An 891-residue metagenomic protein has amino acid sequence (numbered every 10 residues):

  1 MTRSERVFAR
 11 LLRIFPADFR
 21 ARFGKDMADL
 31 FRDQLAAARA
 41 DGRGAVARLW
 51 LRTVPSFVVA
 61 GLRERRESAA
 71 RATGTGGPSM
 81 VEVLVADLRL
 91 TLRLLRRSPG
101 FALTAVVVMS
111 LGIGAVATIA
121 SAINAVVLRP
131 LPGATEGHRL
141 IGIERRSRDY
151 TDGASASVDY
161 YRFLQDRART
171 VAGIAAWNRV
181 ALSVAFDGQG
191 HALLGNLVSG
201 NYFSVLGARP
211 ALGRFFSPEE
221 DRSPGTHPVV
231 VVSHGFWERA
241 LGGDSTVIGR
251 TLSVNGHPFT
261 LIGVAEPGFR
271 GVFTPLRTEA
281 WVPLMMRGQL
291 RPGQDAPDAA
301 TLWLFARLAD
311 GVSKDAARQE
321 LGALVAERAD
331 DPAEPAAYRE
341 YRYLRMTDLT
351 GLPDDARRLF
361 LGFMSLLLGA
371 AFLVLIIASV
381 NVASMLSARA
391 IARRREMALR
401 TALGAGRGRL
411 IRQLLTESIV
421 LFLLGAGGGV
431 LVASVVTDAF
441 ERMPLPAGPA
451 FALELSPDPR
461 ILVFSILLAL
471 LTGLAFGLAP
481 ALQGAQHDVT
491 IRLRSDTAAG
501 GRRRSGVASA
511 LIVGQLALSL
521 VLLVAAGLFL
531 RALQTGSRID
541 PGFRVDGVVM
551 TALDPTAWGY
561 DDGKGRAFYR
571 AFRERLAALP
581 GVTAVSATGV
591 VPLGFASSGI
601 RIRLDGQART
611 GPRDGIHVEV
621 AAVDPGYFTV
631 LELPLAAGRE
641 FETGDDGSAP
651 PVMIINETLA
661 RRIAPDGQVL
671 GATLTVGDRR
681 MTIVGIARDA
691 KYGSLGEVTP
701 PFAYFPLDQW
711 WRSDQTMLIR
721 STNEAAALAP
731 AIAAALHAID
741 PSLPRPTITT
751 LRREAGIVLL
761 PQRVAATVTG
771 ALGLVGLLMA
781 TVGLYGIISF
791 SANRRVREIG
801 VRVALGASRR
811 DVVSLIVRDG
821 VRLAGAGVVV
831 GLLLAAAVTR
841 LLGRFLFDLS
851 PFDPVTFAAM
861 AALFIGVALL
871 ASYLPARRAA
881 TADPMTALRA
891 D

Functional and structural regions predicted by a protein language model:
M1-V107, A309, P335, T490-R503 (+3 more regions): Negatively charged linear elements and acidic catalytic determinants
V46-W50, R65-F101, G133-E136, D149 (+13 more regions): Membrane-helix entry/capping segments
A69-A102, L352-A356, M385-R412, T416 (+2 more regions): Alpha-helical transmembrane segments of integral membrane proteins
S98-V126, I377-V380, F422, A426-G427 (+4 more regions): Short, strongly hydrophobic transmembrane alpha-helices
L111-R139, S387, V436-L445, L518-G547 (+3 more regions): Alpha-helical transmembrane segments
A122, A383, I419-V489, R531 (+1 more regions): Small-residue-rich transmembrane alpha-helices
A181, G195-P218, T226-S365, D438-R442 (+3 more regions): Mid-to-C-terminal secondary-structure elements that act as membrane-proximal/extracytoplasmic interface segments
A378-F422, T497, V782-A824, V828 (+2 more regions): Interfacial "coupling" helices/loops that link adjacent transmembrane helices in transporter permeases
